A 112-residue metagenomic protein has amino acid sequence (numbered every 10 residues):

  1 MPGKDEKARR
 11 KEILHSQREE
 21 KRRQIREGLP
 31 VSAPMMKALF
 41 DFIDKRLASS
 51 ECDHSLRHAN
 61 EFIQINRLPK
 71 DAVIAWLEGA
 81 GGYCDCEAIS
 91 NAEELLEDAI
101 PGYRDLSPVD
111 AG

Functional and structural regions predicted by a protein language model:
M1-A48, C52: Propeptides and adjacent flexible N-terminal/non-core segments of secreted, proteolytically processed extracellular
K37-F42, H58-E61, A88-N91: Short, hydrophobic/amphipathic alpha-helical patches that form generic packing surfaces within helical domains
F42-S49, I65, A80-Y83: Surface-exposed polar/charged interaction patches
S49-D53, L106-G112: Conserved phosphate-interacting/catalytic interface
H54-I74: Short, charged low-complexity linear segments at domain edges
P69-L106: Short, compact, well-ordered microdomains
